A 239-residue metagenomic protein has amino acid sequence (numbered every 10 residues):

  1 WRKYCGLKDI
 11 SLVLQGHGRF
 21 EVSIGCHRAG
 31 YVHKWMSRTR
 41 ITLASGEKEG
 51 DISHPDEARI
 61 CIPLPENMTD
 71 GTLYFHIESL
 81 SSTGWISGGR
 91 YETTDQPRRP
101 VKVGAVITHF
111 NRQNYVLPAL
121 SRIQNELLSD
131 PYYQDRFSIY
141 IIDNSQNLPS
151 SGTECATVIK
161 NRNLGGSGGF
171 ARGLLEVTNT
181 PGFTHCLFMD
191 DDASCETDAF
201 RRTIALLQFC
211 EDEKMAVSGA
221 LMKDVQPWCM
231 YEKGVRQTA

Functional and structural regions predicted by a protein language model:
W1-I10, L14-K34, R40, A44-S121: N-proximal low-complexity "stem/linker" segments adjacent to membrane-targeting elements
H109-A119, R162-F170, C195-A199: Phosphate/oxyanion-binding active-site loops and adjacent basic polyanion-contact surfaces
S121-R136: Short, acidic, metal-binding catalytic loop of nucleotide-sugar glycosyltransferases
I142-D143, M189: Conserved sequence signature across two-component system core domains
D143-S150: A conserved acidic beta->alpha catalytic loop
S151-G168, E176: Conserved donor nucleotide-binding strand/loop of the catalytic core
N179, T197-T238: Conserved donor NDP-sugar-binding/catalytic core segment of glycosyltransferases
P181-S194: Short beta-strand-to-loop acidic/aromatic patch adjacent to the donor-nucleotide binding site
